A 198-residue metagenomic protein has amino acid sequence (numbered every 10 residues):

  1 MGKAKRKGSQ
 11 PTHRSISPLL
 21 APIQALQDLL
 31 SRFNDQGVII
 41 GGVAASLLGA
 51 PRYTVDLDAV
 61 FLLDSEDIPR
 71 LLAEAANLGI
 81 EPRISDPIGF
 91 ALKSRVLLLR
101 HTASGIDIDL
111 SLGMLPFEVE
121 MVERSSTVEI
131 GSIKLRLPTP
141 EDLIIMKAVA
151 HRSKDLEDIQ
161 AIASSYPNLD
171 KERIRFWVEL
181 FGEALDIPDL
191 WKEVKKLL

Functional and structural regions predicted by a protein language model:
M1-L198: Compositionally biased terminal segments of proteins
